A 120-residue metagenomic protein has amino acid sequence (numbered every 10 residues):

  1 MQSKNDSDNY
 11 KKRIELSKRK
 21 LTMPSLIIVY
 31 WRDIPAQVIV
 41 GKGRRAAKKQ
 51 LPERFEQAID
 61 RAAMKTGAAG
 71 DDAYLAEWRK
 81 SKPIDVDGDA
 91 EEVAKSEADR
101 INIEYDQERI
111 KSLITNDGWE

Functional and structural regions predicted by a protein language model:
Q2-K49: Short, charged/polar N-terminal "headpieces" of proteins
G43-K80: Acidic, aromatic-enriched beta-alpha/helix-loop junctions
G70-E120: Acidic, low-complexity intrinsically disordered segments
